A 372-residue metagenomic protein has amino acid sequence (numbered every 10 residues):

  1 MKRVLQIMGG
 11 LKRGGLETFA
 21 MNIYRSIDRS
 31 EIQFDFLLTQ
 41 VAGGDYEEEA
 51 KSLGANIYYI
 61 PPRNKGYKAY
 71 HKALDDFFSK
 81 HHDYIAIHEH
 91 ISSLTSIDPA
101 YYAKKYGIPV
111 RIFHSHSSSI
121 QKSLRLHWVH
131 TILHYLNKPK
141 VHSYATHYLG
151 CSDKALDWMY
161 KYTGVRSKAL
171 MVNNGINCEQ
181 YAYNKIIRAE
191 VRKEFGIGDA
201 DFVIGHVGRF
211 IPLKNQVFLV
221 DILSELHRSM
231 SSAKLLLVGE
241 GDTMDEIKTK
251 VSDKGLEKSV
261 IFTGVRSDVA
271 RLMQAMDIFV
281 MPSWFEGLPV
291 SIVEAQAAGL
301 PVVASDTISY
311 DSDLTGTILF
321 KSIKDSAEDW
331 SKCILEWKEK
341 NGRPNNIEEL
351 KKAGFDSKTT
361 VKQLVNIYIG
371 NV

Functional and structural regions predicted by a protein language model:
Q6-K72, D242-M244, I367: N-terminal strand-loop element at the rim of the active site of nucleotide-sugar-dependent glycosyltransferases
E17-N22, F202, H206-E225, D242-K248: A conserved mid-protein helix/loop that constitutes part of the nucleotide-sugar donor-binding site
L37-L38, P301-S305: Short hydrophobic beta-strand element within catalytic cores of glycosyltransferases and related nucleotide-activated
L74, A182-I197: A short helix/loop element that forms part of the nucleotide-sugar donor recognition site in Leloir-type
S92, V265, W284: Aromatic "clamp/platform" in nucleotide-sugar-dependent glycosyltransferases that forms part of the donor/acceptor
V141-A182: A short, active-site helix/loop in glycosyltransferases that binds the activated sugar's phosphate group
T243-E246, E257-R266, L272: Active-site donor-binding acidic/aromatic loop of nucleotide-activated sugar and phosphosugar transferases involved
D311-E339, K358: Change "using UDP/GDP/dTDP sugars" to "using nucleotide sugars
